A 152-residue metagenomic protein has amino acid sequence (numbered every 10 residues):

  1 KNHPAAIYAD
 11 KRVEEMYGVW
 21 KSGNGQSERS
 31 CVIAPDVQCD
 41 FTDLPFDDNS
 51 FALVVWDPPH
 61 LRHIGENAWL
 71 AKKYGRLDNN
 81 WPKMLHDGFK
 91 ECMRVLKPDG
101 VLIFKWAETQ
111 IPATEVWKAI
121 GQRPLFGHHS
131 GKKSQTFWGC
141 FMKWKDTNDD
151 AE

Functional and structural regions predicted by a protein language model:
K1-E152: Class I S-adenosyl-L-methionine-dependent methyltransferase catalytic core
